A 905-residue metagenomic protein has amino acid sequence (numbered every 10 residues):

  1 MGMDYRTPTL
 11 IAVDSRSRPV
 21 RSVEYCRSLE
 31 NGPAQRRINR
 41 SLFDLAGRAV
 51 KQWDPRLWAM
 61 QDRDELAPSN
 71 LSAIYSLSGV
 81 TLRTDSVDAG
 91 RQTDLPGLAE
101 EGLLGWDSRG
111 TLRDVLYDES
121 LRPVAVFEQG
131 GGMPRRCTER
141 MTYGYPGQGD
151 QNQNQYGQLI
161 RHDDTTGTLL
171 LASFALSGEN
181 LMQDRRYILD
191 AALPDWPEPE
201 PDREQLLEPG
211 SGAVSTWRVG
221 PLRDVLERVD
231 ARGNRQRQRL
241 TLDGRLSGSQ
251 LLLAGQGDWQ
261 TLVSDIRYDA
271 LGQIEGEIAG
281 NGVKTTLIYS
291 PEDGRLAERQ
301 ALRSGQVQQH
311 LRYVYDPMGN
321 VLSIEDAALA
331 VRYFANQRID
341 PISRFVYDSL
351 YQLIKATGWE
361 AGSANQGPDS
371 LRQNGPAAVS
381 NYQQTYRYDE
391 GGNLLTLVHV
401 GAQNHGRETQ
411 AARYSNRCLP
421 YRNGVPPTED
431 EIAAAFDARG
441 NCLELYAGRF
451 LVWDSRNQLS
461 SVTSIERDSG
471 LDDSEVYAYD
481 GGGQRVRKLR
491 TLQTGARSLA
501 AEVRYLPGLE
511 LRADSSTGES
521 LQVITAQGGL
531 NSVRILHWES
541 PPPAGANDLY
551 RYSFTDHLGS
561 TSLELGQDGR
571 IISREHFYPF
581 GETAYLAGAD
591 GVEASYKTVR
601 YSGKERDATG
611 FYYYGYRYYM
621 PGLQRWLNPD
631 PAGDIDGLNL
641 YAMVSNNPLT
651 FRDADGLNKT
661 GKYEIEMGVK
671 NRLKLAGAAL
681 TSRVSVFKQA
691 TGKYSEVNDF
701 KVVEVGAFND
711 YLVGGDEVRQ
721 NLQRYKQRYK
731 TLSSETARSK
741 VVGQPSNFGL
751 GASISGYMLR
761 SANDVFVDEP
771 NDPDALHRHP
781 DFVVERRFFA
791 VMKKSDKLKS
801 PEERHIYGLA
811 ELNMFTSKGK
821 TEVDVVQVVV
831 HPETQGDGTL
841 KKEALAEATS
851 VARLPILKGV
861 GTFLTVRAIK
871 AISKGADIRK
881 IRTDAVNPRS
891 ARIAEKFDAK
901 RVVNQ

Functional and structural regions predicted by a protein language model:
M1-M3, I11, R18, Y25 (+4 more regions): Long, low-complexity, polar/charged, intrinsically disordered or flexibly structured peripheral segments
R21, N31-R56, L171-M182, T396 (+3 more regions): Carboxylate/His-rich catalytic cores and anion/metal-binding grooves
L29, W58-Y75, T81, D88 (+5 more regions): Acidic/glycine-rich beta-solenoid
L103-Q129, Y477, V503: Hydrophobic or amphipathic alpha-helical targeting/insertion segments
E198, P542-G615: A motif-centric feature for acidic-aromatic and gly/ser/thr-rich catalytic loops and repeats
Y382, G569-A584, G610-F611, Y616-R617 (+1 more regions): Short turn/helix-capping motifs enriched in Asx and small/polar residues
Q624, R853, L857-T865: Glycine-rich acyl-CoA binding loop
T660-P855, R867, A871-R882, R889 (+1 more regions): Non-catalytic substrate-recognition and accessory regions of acyl/acetyltransferase enzymes
